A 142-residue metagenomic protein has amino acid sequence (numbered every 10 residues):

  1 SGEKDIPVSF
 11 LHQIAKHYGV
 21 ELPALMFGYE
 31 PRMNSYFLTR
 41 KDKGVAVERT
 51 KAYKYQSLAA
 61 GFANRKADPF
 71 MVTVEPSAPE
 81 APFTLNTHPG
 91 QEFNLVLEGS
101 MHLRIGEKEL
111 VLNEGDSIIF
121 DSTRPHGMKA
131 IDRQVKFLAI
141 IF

Functional and structural regions predicted by a protein language model:
S1-I6: Recognition helix of helix-turn-helix/homeodomain-like DNA-binding domains that insert into the DNA major groove
S9-A24, E30: DNA major-groove recognition helix of helix-turn-helix/homeodomain DNA-binding modules
L38-G61, P69-H88, S122-T123: Conserved short histidine dyad/triad with adjacent acidic residue
Y53-K54, R65, N113, S122-F142: Ligand-binding loop in jelly-roll beta-barrel domains
L58, G106-S122: Short acidic-glycine-tyrosine-enriched beta hairpin
E80, H102, I118, T123-G127: Histidine-centered metal-chelating micro-motifs
P89-I105: Glycine- and acidic-residue-biased ligand/ion/polar-headgroup-sensing regions
